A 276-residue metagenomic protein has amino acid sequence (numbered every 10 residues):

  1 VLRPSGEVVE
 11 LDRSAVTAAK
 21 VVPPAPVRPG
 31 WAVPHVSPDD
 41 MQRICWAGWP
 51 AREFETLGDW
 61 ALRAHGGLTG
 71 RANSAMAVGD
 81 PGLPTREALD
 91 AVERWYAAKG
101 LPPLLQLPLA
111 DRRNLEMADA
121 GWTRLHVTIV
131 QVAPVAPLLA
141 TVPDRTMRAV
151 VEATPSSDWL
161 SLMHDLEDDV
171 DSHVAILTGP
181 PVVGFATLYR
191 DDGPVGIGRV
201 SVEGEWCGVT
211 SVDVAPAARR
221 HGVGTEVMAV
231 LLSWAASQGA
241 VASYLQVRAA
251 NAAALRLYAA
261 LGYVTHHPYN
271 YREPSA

Functional and structural regions predicted by a protein language model:
V1-G70: Conserved RNA-binding domains used in RNP assembly and mRNA/RNA metabolism
A47-E53, G100-L101, L125-T128, I176-T187 (+1 more regions): A short helix-loop-beta-strand connector motif used in the catalytic cores of GNAT acetyltransferases and, in some
A61, T85-S161, D168, R272-P274: Acyl-donor-binding surface of acyltransferase catalytic domains
R71-D80, E205-P216: Conserved acetyl-CoA binding element of GNAT-fold acetyltransferases
T85-E93, S211-P216, R220-S237, R256-A260: Conserved acetyl-CoA-binding loop-helix of GNAT-fold acetyltransferases
K99-P108, A235-Q246: Conserved GNAT acetyl-CoA-binding A-motif
Q106-R112, P216, L245-L255, R272-A276: Conserved beta-strand-loop-alpha-helix junction that forms the acyl-donor binding cleft
T141-S211: Flexible, substrate/cofactor-facing loop regions flanked by secondary structure within enzyme catalytic domains
